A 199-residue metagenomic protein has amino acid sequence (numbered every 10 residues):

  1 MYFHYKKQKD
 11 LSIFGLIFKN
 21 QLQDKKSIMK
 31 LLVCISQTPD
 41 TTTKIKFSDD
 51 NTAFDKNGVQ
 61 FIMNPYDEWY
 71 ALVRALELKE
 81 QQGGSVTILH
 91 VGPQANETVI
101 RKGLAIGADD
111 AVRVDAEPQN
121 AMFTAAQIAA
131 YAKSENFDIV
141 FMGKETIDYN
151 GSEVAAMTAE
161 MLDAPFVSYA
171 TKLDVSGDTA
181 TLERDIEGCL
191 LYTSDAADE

Functional and structural regions predicted by a protein language model:
M29-I88: N-terminal beta-strand-loop-alpha-helix module at the start of alpha/beta ligand-binding or catalytic domains
V99-F123: A glycine-rich helix N-cap at a beta->alpha junction
N120-A132: Glycine/small-residue-rich loop that forms an oxyanion/phosphate-binding "nest" at active or ligand-binding sites
E135-T146: Short beta-strand-loop elements within alpha/beta enzyme cores that line or abut nucleotide/cofactor pockets
Y149-F166: Short Gly/Thr/Asp-enriched flexible loops that form oxyanion-binding sites at enzyme active sites
L173, T179-L191: Anionic-ligand binding region
Y192-E199: Conserved small/polar residues in nucleotide/adenosyl-binding loops
